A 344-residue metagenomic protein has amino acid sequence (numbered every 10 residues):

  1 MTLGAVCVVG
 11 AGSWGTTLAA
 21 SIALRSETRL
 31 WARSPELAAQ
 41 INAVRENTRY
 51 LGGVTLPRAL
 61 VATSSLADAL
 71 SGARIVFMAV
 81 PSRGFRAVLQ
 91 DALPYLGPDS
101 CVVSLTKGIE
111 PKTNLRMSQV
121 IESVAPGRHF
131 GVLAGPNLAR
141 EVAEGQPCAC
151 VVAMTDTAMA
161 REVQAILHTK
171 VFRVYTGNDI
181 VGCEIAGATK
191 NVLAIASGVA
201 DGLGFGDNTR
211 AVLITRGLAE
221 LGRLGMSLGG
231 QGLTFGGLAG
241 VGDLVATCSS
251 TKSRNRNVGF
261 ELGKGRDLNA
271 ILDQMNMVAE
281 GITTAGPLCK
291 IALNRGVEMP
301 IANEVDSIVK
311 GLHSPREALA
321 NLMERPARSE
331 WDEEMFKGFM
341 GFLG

Functional and structural regions predicted by a protein language model:
M1-V54, V61-S64, D91: NAD(P)+-binding Rossmann beta1-loop-alpha1 motif at the extreme N-terminus of oxidoreductases
V9, S13, T17, E36 (+18 more regions): Conserved active-site and cofactor/substrate-binding residues in soluble primary-metabolism enzymes
L56, A62-S71, I75-P147, V163-A165: Rossmann-like NAD(P)(H) cofactor-binding subdomain of soluble oxidoreductases
G84, Y95, V120-R128, P147-T234: Internal alpha-helical scaffold of NAD(P)-dependent oxidoreductase catalytic cores
S104, H129-A134, V174-N178, G236-G237 (+1 more regions): General beta-strand structural signal in soluble alpha/beta enzymes
S197-D201, M226-G236, G240-G344: NAD(P)-dependent Rossmann-like dehydrogenase/reductase catalytic/cofactor-binding core
